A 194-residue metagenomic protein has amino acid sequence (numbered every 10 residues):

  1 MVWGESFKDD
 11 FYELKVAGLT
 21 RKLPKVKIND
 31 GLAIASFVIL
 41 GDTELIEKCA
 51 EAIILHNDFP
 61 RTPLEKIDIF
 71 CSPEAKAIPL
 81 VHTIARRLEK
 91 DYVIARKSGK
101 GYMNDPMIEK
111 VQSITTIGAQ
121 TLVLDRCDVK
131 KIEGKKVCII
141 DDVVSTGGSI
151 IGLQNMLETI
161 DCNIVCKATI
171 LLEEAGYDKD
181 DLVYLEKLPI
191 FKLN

Functional and structural regions predicted by a protein language model:
M1-E13, I151-N194: PRPP-dependent phosphoribosyltransferase catalytic core
M1-K66: Active-site-facing substrate-recognition patch
D68-I69, K136-C138: Structural motif
I69-H82: Ordered, amphipathic secondary-structure segments that act as subunit-interaction surfaces in large macromolecular
C71-E74, A95, I140-D141: Short His-Asn-centered micro-motif
P79-L88, Q154: Short Gly/Thr/Asp-enriched flexible loops that form oxyanion-binding sites at enzyme active sites
K90-V137: Short, glycine/charge-rich flexible loops or terminal/linker lids adjacent to PRPP-binding catalytic cores
D141-Q154: Acidic, divalent-metal-coordinating active-site segment for phosphoryl/phosphodiester hydrolysis, typified by short
